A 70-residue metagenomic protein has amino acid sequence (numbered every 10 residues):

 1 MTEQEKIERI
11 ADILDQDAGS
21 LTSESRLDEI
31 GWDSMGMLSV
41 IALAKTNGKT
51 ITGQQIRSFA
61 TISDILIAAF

Functional and structural regions predicted by a protein language model:
M1-I30, S39-I41, K45-T46, T50-F70: Phosphopantetheine-dependent thiolation modules in NRPS/PKS and related acyl-activating systems
D33: Short, conserved phosphate/pyrophosphate- and ester-handling motifs at nucleotide-, phospho-/glycolipid
G36: Two-component histidine kinase catalytic core, primarily the HATPase_c
